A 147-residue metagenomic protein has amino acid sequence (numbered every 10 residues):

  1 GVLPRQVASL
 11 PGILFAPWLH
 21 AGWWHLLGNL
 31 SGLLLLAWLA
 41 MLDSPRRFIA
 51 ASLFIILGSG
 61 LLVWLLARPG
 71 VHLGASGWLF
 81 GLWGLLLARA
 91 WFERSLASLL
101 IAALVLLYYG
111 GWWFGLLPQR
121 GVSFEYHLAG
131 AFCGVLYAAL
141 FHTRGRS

Functional and structural regions predicted by a protein language model:
G1-S147: A detector for small-residue-rich transmembrane helices and their helix-helix packing motifs
